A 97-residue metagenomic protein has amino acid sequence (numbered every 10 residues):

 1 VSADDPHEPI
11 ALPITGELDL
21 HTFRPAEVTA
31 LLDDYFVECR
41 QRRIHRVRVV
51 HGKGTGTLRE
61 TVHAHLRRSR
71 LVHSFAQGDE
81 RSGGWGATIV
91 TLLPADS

Functional and structural regions predicted by a protein language model:
V1-S97: Long, charged, low-complexity intrinsically disordered regions
